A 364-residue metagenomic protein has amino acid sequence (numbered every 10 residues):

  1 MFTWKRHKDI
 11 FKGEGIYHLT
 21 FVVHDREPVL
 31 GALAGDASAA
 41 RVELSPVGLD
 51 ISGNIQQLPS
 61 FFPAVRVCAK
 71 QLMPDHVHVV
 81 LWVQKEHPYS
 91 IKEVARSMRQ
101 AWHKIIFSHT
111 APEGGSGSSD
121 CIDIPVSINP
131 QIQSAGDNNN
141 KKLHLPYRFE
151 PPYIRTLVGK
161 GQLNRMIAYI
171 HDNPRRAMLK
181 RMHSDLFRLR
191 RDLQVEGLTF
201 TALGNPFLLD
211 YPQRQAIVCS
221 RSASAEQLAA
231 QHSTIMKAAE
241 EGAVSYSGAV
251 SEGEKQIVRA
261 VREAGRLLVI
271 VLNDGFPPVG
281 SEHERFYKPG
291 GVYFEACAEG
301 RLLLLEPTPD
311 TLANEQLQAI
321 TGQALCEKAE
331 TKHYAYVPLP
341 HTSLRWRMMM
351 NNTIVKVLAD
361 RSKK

Functional and structural regions predicted by a protein language model:
M1-L198: Short catalytic/metal-binding and nucleic-acid-binding patches
L189-K364: Glycine-biased, small-residue-rich flexible motifs in mid-sequence functional cores and linkers
